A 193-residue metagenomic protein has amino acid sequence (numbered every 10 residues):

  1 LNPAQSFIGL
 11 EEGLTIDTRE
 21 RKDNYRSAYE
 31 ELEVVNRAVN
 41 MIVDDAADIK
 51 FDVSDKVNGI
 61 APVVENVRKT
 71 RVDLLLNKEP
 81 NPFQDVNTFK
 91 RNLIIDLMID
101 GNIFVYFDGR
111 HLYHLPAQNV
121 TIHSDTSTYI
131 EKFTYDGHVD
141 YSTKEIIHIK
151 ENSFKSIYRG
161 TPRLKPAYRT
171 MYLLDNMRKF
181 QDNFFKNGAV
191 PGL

Functional and structural regions predicted by a protein language model:
L1-L193: Structured, contiguous alpha/beta core segments that scaffold functional sites
